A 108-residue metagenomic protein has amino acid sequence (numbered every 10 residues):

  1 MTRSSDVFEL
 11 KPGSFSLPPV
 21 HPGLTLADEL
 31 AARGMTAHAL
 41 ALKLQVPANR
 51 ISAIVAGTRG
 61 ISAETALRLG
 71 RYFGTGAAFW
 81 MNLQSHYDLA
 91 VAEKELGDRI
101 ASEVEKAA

Functional and structural regions predicted by a protein language model:
M1-R33, S102-E103: N-terminal flexible/basic segments that precede or flank functional cores
L26, A37, A66: Generic structural marker for isolated residues within well-ordered, non-membrane alpha-helices of soluble domains
A31, L42, R71: Short polybasic/polar patches that bind polyanions
M35-A56: Short alpha-helical DNA-recognition segment
P47, T58, F73, Q84-Y87: The DNA-recognition helices of helix-turn-helix-type DNA-binding domains
T58-R71: Short, basic-rich loop-to-helix N-cap that marks the start of a DNA-contacting helix
R71, M81-A108: Short, charged recognition helix plus adjacent turn of helix-turn-helix-like nucleic-acid-binding domains
